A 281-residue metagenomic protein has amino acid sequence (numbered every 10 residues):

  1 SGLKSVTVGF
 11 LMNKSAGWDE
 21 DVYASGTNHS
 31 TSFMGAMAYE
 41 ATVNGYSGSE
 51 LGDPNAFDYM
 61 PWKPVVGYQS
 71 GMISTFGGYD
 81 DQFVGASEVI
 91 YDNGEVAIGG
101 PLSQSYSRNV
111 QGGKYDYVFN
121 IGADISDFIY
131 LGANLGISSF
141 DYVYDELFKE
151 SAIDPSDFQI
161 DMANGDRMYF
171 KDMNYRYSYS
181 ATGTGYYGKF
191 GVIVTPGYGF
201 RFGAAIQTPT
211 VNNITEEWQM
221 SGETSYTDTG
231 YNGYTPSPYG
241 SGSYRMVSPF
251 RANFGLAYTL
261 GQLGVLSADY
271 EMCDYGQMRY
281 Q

Functional and structural regions predicted by a protein language model:
G2-Q281: Outer-membrane beta-barrel porins/channels
